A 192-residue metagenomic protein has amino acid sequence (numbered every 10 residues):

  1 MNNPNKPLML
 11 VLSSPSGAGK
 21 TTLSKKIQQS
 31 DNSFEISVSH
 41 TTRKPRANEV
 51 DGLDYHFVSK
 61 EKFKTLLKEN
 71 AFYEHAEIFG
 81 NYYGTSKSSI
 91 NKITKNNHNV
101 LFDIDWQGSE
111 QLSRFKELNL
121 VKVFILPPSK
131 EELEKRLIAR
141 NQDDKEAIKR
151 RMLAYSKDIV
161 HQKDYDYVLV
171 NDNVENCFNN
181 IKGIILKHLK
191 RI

Functional and structural regions predicted by a protein language model:
N2-P4, K135, A139-D143, K157-I192: NTP-dependent small-molecule kinase module
N5-L10: Pre-Walker A (Motif I) flank of P-loop NTPase domains
S13-P15: P-loop (Walker A) phosphate-binding loop of NTP-binding proteins
A18: ATP-binding Walker
T21: Walker A/P-loop
Q29-S37: Post-Walker A helix-loop "phosphate-sensing" segment adjacent to the P-loop in P-loop NTPases
T41-V100, W106-E110: ATP-dependent small-molecule kinase phosphotransfer cores that center on conserved nucleotide phosphate-binding segments
R43-N48, A71, T94-N99, I104-W106 (+1 more regions): A glycine- and Lys/Arg-enriched "phosphate-lid" helix/loop adjacent to the NTP-binding pocket of small-molecule kinases
